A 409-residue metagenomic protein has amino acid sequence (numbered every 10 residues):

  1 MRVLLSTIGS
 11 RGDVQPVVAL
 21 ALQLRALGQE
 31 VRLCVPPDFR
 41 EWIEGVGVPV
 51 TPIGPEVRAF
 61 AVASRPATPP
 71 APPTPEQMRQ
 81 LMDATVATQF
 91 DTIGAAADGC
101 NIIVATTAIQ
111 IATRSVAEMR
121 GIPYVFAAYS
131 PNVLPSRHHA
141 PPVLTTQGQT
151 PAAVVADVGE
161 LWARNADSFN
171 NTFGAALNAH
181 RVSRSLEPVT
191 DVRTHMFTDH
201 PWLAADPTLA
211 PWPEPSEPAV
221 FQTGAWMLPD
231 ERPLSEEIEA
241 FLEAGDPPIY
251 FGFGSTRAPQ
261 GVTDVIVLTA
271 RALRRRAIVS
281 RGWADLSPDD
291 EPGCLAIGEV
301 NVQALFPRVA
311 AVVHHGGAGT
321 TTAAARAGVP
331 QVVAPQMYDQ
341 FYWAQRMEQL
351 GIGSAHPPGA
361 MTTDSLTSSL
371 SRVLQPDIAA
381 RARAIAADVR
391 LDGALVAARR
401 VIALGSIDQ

Functional and structural regions predicted by a protein language model:
M1-R32, D38, W42-G47, Q77 (+9 more regions): Nucleotide-activated sugar donor-binding and catalytic core shared by glycosyltransferases and related lipid-linked
C34-P36, I53, T106, A127-A128 (+4 more regions): Generic beta-sheet signal
R40-E41, V57-A61, F126, S130-R137 (+3 more regions): Short gly/pro/ser/thr-enriched loop/turn and capping motifs at secondary-structure boundaries
P49-I102, A152-G159, C294: Phosphate/nucleotide-donor binding subsite
I53-A59, A128-V133, A225-L228, N301 (+2 more regions): Short, acidic/turn-prone active-site loops that include or flank metal/cofactor- and phosphate-binding residues
F60-R65, L134-P141, E231-L234, F306-R308 (+2 more regions): Short, charged, surface-exposed secondary-structure boundary motifs
V86-D157, T208-A210: Conserved nucleotide-sugar donor-interacting segment of glycosyltransferase catalytic cores, predominantly GT-B
A205-A311: Donor-nucleotide binding loops and adjacent catalytic segments primarily of GT-B fold Leloir glycosyltransferases
